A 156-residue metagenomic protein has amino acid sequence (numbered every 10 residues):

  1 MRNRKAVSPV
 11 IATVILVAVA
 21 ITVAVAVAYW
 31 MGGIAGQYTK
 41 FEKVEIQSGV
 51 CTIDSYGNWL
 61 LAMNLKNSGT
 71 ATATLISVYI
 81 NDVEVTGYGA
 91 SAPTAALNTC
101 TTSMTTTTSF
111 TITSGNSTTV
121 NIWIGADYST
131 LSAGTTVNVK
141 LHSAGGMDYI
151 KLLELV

Functional and structural regions predicted by a protein language model:
M1-K5: N-terminal leader/signal peptides at the extreme start of proteins
V7-S8, E154: Sequence-pattern detector for short linear motifs and compositional/periodic biases rather than a specific fold
P9-K40: C-terminal juxtamembrane segment of a hydrophobic transmembrane alpha-helix
G33-V156: N-terminal export/assembly leader peptides and their processing motifs that target proteins to secretory
